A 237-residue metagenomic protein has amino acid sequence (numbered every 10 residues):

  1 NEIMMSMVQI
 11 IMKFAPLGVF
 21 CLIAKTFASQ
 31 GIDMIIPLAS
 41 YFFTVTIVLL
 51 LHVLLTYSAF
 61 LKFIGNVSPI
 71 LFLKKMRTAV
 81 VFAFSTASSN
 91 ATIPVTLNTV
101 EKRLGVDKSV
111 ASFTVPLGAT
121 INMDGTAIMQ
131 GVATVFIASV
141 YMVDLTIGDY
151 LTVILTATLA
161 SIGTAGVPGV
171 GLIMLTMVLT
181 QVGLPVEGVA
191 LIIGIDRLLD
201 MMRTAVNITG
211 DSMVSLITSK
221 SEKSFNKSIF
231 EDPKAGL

Functional and structural regions predicted by a protein language model:
N1-I70, S228-P233, L237: Signature of multi-pass transmembrane helix bundles
E2, Q30, G65-P69, V100-A111 (+3 more regions): Juxtamembrane helix-boundary/capping and inter-helix hinge elements in multi-pass membrane proteins
I3, M7-F14, L38-T46, M76 (+4 more regions): Loop-to-transmembrane-helix entry motif
M4, S89, T114, G166 (+1 more regions): Residue-level signature of catalytic and energy-coupling elements of molecular machines, predominantly ATP/GTP-dependent
Q9-M12, I47-V48, G65-F72, L104-A111 (+3 more regions): Membrane-interfacial loop-to-helix junctions in multi-pass transporters
F14-L17, L49-S58, K62, N90 (+6 more regions): Transmembrane alpha-helical segments of multi-pass membrane transport proteins and ion-pumping complexes
T78-S161, K227-G236: Helix-loop-helix junctions within the multi-pass membrane cores of secondary transporters/permeases
G131-L237: Transmembrane alpha-helical segments and their short flanking loops that form helix-hairpins/helix-helix interfaces
